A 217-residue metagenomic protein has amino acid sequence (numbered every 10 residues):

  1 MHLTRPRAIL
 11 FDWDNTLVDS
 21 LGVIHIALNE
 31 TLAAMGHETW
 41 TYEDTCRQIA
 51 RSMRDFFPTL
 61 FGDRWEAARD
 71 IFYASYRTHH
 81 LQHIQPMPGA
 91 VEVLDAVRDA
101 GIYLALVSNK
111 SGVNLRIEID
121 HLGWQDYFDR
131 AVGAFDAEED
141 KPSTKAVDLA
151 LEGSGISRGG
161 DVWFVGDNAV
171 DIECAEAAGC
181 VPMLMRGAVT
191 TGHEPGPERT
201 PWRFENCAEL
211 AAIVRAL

Functional and structural regions predicted by a protein language model:
M1-I9, S111-G112, R116-L217: Asp-based, Mg2+/Mn2+-dependent phosphohydrolase catalytic module
H2-E92, A96, R116: N-terminal helical cap/lid subdomain that shapes the substrate entry/recognition surface in HAD-like hydrolases
D12, T16, S108, D167: Conserved G/P- and acidic residue-centered "switch" motifs that form tight phosphate/ATP-binding loops in soluble
L17, P86, L104, F164 (+1 more regions): Conserved SAM-binding loop
D19, L106-S108, L184: Hydrophobic residues in well-ordered beta-strands that form the structural core
H37, I102, C180: Short phosphate-binding/catalytic loops that engage adenosine nucleotides
Q48, V107-N109, V165: Structural motif
A90-D120, F128: Substrate-recognition element of Asp-dependent hydrolases with the DxDx(T/V) motif
